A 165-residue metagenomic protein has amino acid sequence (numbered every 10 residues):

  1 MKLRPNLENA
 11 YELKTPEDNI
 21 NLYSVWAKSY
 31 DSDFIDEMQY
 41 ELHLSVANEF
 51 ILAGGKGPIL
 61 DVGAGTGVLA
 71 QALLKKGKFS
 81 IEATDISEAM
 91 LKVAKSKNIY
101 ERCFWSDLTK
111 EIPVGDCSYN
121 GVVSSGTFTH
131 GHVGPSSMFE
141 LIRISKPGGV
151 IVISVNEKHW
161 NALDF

Functional and structural regions predicted by a protein language model:
M1-S29: N-terminal, positively charged/glycine-rich alpha-helical extensions of SAM-dependent methyltransferases
D31-A47: Conserved SAM-binding loop and adjacent beta-strand
L52-P58: Short helix-loop-beta connector
L60-E111: Class I SAM-dependent methyltransferase SAM/SAH-binding core
I112-V122: A short acidic, Gly/Pro-enriched loop at the edge of an enzyme's catalytic core that lines a small-molecule cofactor
S125-F128, S154: Residues lining the SAM
S136-P147: A short glycine-rich, Lys/Arg-flanked "PGG" loop and its adjoining helix->strand segment in the class I
V152-F165: Conserved class I S-adenosyl-L-methionine
